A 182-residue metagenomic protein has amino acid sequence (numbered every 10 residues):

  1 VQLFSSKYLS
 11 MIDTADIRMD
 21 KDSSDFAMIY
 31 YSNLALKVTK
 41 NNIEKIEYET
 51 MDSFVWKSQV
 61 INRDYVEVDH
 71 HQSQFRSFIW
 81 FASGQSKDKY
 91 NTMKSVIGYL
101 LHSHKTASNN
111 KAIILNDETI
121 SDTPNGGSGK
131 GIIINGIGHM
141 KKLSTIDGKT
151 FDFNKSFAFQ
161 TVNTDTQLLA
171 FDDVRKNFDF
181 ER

Functional and structural regions predicted by a protein language model:
V1, D16-M19, S24, G148-F159 (+1 more regions): Positively charged interface segments
V1-S53: Intein modules and their embedded homing endonuclease domains
L3, K7, H70-F78, R182: Exposed alpha-helical structural elements
I29-Y31, H104, L169: Bulky hydrophobic/aromatic packing residues
A35-T166: P-loop NTPase catalytic core of nucleic-acid-dependent motor ATPases
T166-R182: Conserved AAA+/SF3 P-loop NTPase catalytic/coupling segment centered on the Walker-B
